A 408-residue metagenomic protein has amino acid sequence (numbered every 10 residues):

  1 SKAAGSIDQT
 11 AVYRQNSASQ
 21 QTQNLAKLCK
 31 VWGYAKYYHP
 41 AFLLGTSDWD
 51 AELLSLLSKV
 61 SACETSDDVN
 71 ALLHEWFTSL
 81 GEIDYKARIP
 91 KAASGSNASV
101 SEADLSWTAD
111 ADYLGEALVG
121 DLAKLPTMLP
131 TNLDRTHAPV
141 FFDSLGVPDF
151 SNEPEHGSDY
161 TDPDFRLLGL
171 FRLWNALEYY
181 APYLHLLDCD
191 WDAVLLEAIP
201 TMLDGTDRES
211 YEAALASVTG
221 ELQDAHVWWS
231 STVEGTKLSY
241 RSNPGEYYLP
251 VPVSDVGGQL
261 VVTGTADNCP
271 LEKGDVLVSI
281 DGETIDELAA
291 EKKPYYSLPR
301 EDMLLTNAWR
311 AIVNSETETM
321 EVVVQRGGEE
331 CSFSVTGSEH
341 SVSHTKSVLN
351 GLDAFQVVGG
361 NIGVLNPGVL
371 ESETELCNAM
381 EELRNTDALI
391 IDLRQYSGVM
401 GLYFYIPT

Functional and structural regions predicted by a protein language model:
A4, Q9-V12, N16, Q20-Q21 (+14 more regions): Cleft-lining beta-strand/loop regions that shape enzyme active-site pockets
D8, S17, D50-E52, C63 (+3 more regions): C-terminal non-catalytic alpha-helical accessory regions
N16-Y34, S101-P148, E153, S158-Y179 (+2 more regions): PDZ/PDZ-like domain segments forming the peptide/carboxylate-binding groove, activating on the N-terminal beta-strands
F42-W49, K86-G95, L184-A193, E212-A214 (+1 more regions): Short coil/turn segments at secondary-structure boundaries
E52-V60, V69-L80, L170, L195-M202 (+1 more regions): Short amphipathic alpha-helical coiled-coil/interface segments
A71-A109: Secretome/extracellular-domain signature
F150-Y160, D192-I199, L389: Acidic low-complexity segments
A290-M303: Short, compositionally biased
